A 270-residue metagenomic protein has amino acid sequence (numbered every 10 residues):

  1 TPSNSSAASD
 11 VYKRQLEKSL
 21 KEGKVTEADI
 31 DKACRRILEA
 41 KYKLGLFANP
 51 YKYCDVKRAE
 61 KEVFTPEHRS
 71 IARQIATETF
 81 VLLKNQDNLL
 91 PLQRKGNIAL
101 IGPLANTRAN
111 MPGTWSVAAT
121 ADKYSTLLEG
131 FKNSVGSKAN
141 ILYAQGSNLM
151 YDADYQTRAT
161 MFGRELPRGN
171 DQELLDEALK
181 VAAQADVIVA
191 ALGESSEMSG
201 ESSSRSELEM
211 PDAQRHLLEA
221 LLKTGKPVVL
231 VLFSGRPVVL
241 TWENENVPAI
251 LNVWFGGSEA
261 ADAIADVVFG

Functional and structural regions predicted by a protein language model:
T1-A8, Y12: Single conserved hydrophobic/aromatic residue that forms the stacking wall/gate of nucleotide- or nucleobase-binding
S9, L16, L20-P50: Long, well-ordered, tryptophan-enriched scaffold segments
R35, E78, K95-N97, G136-I141 (+3 more regions): Loop/turn elements at helix/coil->beta-strand transitions in domains of secreted/extracellular proteins
Y51-G96, R168, L174-L175, K223-V239: Cofactor-pocket helix-loop regions in the catalytic cores of large enzyme subunits
A59, K95, L100-T114, S134 (+2 more regions): Surface-exposed loop and adjacent secondary-structure segments within mature catalytic domains
T65, A144-P227, V231-N244: Hydrophobic helix-and-loop "lid/oligomerization" segment in the mid-to-C-terminal part of catalytic domains
N106-S134, E201-D212: Glycine- and acidic-residue-enriched helix-capping/strand-helix junction motifs
A261-G270: Non-catalytic, well-ordered alpha-helical segments in soluble enzyme domains
